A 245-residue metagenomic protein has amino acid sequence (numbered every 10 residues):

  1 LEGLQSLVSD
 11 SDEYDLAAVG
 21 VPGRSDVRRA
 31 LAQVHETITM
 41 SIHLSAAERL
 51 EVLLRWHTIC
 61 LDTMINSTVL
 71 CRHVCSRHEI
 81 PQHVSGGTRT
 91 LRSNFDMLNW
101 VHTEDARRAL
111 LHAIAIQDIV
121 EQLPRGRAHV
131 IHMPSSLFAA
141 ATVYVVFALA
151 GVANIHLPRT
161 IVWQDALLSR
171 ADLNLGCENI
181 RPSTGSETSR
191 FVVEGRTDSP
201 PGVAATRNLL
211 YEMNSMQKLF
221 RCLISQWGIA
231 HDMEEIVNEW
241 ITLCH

Functional and structural regions predicted by a protein language model:
L1-P201: Long, amphipathic alpha-helical regulatory blocks in the mid-to-C-terminal portion of eukaryotic proteins
S183-H245: Intrinsically disordered, low-complexity regulatory regions with latent secondary structure
